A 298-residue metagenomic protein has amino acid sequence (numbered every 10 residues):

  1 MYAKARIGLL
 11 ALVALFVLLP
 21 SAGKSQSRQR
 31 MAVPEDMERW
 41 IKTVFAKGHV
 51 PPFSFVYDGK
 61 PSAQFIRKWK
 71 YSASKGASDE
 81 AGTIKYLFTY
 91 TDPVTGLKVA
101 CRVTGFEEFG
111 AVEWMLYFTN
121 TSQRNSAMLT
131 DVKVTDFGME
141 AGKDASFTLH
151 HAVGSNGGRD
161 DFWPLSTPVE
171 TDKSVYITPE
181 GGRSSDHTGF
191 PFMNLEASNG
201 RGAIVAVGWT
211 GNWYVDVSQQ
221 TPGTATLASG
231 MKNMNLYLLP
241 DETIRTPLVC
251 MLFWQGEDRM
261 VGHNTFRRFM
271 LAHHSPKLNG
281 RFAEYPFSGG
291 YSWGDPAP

Functional and structural regions predicted by a protein language model:
M1-L10: Bacterial N-terminal signal peptides that target proteins for export
L10-L19: Bacterial N-terminal signal peptides
S21-K24: Sec/Tat signal peptide C-region and signal peptidase I cleavage site
Q26-V217, P222-G223, K232-M234: Polysaccharide-binding surfaces and accessory modules of carbohydrate-active proteins
A111, L116, M251-M260, T265: Short, surface-exposed, low-complexity cationic segments
M128-V134, L236, W254-H263: OB-fold single-stranded nucleic acid-binding module
L236-Q255: Short Pro-Gly-centered flexible turn/kink motifs
T246, R259-P298: An acidic-aromatic substrate-binding cleft motif
